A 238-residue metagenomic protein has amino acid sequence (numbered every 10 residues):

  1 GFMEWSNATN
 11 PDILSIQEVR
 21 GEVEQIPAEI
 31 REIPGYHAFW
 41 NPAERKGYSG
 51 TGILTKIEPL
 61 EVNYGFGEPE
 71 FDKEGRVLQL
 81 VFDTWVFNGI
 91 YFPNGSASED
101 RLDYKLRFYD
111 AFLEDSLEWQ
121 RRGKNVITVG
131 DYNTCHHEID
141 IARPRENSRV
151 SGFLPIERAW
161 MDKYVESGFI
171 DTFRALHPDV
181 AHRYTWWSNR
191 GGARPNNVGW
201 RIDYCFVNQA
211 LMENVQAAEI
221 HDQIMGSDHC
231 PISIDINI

Functional and structural regions predicted by a protein language model:
G1-A8: Short, acidic/polar
N10-I13, I30, P34-H37, D110-V198 (+1 more regions): Metal-dependent phosphoesterases centered on the DNase I-like endonuclease/exonuclease/phosphatase
V19, Y132, C230: Active-site metal-binding loops of divalent metal-dependent hydrolases
V19-E22, I26-G95: Structured beta-strand-rich core segments of catalytic domains in phosphoester-bond hydrolases
K46-V62, V180, R190-E213: Conserved beta strand-loop-helix elements of the APE1-like EEP
K56, L80-D83, N208-Q209, I234-I238: Active-site beta-strand termini and strand-to-loop segments that position acidic
G67-E68, P93-Y109, R145-R149: Surface-exposed cleft-lining segments at the edges of enzyme active sites
E219-I238: Surface polyanion/phosphate-binding segment centered on an Asp-His-Pro turn
